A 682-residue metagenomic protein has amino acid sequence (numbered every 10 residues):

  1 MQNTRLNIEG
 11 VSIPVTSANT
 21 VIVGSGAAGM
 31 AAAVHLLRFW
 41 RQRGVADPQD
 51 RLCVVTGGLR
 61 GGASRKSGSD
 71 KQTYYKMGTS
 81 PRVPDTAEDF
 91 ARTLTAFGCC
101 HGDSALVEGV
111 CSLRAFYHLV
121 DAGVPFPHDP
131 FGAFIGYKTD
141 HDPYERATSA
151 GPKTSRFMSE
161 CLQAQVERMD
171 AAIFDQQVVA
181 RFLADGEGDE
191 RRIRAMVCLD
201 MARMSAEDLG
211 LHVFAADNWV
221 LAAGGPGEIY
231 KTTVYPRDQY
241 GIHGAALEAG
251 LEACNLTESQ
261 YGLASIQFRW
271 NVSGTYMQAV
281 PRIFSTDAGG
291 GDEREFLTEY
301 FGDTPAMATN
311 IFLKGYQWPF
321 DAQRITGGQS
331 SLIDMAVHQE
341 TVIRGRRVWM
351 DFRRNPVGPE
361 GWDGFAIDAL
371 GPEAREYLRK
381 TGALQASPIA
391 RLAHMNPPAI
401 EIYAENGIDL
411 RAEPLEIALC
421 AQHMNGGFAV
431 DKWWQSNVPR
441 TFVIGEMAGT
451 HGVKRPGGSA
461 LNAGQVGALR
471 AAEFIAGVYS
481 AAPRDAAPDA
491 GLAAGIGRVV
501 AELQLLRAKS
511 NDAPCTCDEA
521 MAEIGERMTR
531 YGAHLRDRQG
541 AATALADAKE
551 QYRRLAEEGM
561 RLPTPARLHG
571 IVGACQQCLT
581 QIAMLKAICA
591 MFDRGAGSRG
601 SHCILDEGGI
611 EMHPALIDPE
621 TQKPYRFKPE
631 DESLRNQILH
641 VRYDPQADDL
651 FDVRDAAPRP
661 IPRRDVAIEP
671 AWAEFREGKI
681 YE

Functional and structural regions predicted by a protein language model:
M1-T20, R38, A673-I680: Extreme N-terminal leader/targeting segments of oxidoreductases
T20-C53: N-terminal Rossmann-like FAD-binding beta1-loop-alpha1 element of flavoenzymes
T56-D85, D89-F90, Q260-A264, W270-V280: Conserved N-terminal glycine-rich FAD pyrophosphate-binding loop of Rossmann-like flavoproteins
A115-G210, A215, A222, I266-R269 (+5 more regions): Conserved redox-cofactor binding core of oxidoreductases
A215-N271, G457-F474: Glycine-rich loop(s) and the adjacent beta-strand/alpha-helix scaffold that form part
E252-P398, F474: An anion/pyrophosphate-binding glycine-rich loop and adjacent beta-alpha core in soluble alpha-beta enzymes
A481-P565: Long, amphipathic alpha-helical stalk/connector segments used for oligomerization, subunit docking, or mechanical
L555-E682: C-terminal amphipathic alpha-helical interaction region
